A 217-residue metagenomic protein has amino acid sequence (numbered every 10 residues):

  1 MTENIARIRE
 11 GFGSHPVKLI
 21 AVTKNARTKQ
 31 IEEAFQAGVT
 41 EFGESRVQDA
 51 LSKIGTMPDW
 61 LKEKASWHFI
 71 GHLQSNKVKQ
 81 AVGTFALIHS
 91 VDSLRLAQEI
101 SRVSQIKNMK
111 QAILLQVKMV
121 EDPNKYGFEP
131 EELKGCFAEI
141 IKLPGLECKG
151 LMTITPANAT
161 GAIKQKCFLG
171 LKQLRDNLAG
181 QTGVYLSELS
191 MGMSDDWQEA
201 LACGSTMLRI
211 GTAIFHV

Functional and structural regions predicted by a protein language model:
M1-D195, C203: Conserved alpha/beta-domain cores
Q198-C203, I214-V217: Expand to "…catalyze enediolate/carbanion chemistry for C-C bond making/breaking, isomerization, decarboxylation
M207: Conserved, well-ordered active-site substructure
